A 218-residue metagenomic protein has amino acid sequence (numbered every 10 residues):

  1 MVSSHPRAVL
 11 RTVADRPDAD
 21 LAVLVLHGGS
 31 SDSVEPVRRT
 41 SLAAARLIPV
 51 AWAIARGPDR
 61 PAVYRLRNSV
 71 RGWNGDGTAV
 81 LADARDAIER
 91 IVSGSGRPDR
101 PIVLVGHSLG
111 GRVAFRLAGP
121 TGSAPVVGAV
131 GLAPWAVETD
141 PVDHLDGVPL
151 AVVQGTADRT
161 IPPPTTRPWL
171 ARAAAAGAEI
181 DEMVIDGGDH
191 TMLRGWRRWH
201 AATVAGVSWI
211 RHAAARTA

Functional and structural regions predicted by a protein language model:
V2-P58: Short, surface-exposed "cap/lid" segments of acyl-processing enzymes
N74-G94: Alpha/beta-hydrolase active-site loop
L104-G106, L132, V153: Short beta-strand immediately N-terminal to the catalytic nucleophile in serine-hydrolase-like folds
V105-G110, A114: Gly/Ala-rich beta-loop-alpha elbow adjacent to hydrolase catalytic centers
A124-A136: A conserved short beta-strand
D146, A151-D158: Short beta-strand/loop motif that positions the catalytic acidic residue of the alpha/beta-hydrolase fold
P162-R172: Short alpha-helix in the alpha/beta-hydrolase fold that links the catalytic acid
A174-A218: C-terminal catalytic histidine-bearing segment of alpha/beta-hydrolase fold enzymes
